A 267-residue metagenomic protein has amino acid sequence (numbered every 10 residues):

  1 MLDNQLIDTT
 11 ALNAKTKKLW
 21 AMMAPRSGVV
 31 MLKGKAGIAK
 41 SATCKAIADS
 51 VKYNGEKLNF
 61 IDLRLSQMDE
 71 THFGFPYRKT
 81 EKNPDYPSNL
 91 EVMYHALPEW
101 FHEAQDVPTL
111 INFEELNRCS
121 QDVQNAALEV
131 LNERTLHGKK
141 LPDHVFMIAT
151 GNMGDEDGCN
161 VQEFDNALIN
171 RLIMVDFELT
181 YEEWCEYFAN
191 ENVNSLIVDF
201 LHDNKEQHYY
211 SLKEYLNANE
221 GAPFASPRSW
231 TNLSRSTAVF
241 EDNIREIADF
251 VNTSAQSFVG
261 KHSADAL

Functional and structural regions predicted by a protein language model:
M1-L267: C-terminal regulatory/interaction module of P-loop NTP-utilizing enzymes
